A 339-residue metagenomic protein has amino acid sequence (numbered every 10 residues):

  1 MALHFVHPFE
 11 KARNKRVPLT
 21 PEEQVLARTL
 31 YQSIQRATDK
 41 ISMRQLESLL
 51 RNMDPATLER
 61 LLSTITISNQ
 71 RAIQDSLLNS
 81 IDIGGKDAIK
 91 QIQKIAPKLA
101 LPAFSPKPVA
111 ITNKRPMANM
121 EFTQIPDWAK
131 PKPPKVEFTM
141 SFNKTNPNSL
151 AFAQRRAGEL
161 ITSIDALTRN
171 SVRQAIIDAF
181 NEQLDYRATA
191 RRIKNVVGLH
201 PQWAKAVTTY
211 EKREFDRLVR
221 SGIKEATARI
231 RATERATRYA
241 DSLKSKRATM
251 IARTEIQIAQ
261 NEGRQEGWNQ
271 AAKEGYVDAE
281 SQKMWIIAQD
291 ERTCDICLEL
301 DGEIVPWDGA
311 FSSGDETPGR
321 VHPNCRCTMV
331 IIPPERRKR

Functional and structural regions predicted by a protein language model:
M1-A240, P333-R339: N-terminal leader/targeting and assembly helices and adjacent pre-domain segments
Y239-R339: Acidic, glycine-rich two-metal-ion catalytic cores of nucleic acid-processing enzymes
